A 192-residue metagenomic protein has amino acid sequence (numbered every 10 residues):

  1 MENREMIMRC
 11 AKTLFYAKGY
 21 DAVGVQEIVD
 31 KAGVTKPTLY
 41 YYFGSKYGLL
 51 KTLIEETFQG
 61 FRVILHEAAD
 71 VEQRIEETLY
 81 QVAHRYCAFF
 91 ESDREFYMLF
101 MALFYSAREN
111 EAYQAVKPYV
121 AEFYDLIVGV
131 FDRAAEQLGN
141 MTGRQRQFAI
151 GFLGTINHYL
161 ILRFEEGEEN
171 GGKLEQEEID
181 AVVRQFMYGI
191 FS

Functional and structural regions predicted by a protein language model:
M6, C10, L14-G48, T52: Helix-turn-helix
I7-F15, T57, Y86, F186: Short hydrophobic clusters on alpha-helical segments that form packing/core surfaces in small helical domains
A17-D21, E72, D93: Short coil/turn segments at alpha/beta junctions that flank glycine-rich nucleotide-binding fingerprints
T52, H66-S92, Q145-F152, Q176-E177: Hydrophobic alpha-helical connector segments
E55-R62: Short, basic, alpha-helical segments at the C-terminal edge of helix-turn-helix-like DNA-binding modules
R62, H66-E67, N110-E136, Q147-I150 (+2 more regions): Amphipathic alpha-helical packing segments from all-alpha helical-bundle domains
C87-G129, G143: Short secondary-structure transition hinges
A88, D125-R133, H158-S192: C-terminal peripheral helix-coil segments that are non-catalytic and often amphipathic
